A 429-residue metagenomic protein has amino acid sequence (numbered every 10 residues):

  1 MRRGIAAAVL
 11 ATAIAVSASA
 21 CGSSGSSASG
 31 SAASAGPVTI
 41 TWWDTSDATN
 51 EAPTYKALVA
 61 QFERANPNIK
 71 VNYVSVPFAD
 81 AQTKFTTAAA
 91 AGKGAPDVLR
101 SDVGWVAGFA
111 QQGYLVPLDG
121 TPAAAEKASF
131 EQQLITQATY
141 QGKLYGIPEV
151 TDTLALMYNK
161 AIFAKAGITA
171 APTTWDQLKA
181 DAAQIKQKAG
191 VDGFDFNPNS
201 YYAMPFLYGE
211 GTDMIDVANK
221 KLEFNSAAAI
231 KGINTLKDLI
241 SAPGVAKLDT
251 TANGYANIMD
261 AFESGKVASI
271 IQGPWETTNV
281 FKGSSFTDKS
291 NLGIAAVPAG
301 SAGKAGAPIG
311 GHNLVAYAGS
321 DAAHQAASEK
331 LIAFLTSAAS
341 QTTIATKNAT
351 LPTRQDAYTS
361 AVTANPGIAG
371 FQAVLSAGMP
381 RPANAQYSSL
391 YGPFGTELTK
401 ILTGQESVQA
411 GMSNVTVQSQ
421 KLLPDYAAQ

Functional and structural regions predicted by a protein language model:
R2-A107, A299-A302, A323-A326, A410 (+1 more regions): Conserved N-terminal structural module of periplasmic/extracytoplasmic solute-binding proteins
A60, A166, D238-G244, G283-K347: Extracytoplasmic/periplasmic substrate-recognition and gating elements
Q61-F130, A164-A166, T173, G265-S269 (+3 more regions): Extracytoplasmic "Venus flytrap"/periplasmic binding protein-like
A95-D97, E126-I162, D192-F196, I294 (+2 more regions): A structural signal for short loop-to-beta-strand junctions that line the ligand-binding cleft of periplasmic/secreted
V103-T153, Q177-K179, Q187, F206 (+2 more regions): Hinge/lid segment of periplasmic solute-binding proteins
D119-F130, T212-I233, K282-T287, A296-G306 (+5 more regions): Short, solvent-exposed loop/beta-turn-alpha elements that line the ligand-binding surface or hinge of extracytoplasmic
Q133-T136, L292-A296, A345-P393, K400 (+1 more regions): Long, aromatic- and glycine/proline-rich binding clefts that accommodate carbohydrate-like moieties
A182-A183, K221-T250: Glycine-centered hinge/linker elements that transmit conformational signals in sensory and ligand-binding systems
